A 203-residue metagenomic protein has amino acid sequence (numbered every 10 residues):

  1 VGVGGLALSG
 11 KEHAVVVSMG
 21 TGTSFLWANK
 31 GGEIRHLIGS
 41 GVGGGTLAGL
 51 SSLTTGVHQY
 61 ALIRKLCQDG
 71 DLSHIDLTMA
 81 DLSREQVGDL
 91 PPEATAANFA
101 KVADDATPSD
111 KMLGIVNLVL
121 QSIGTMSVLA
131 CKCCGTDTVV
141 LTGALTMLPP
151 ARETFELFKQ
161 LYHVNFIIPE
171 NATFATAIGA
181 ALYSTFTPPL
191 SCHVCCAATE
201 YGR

Functional and structural regions predicted by a protein language model:
V1-V15, E33-H36, S52, F158: Glycine-rich phosphate-binding loop and adjoining helix at the ATP-binding site of ATP-dependent phosphoryl-transfer
G2-S9, L47-S52, F166-G202: Glycine-rich phosphate-binding/hydrolytic loop that grips phosphoryl groups
V3, L47-G49, V57, A61 (+3 more regions): Long, low-complexity N-terminal extensions
H13-S18, G39, C195: Short glycine-aspartate micro-motif
G22-A28: Short beta-strand scaffold segments in enzyme catalytic cores
G31-V87: Glycine-rich phosphate-binding loop plus the immediately following alpha-helix
G88-T138, T173: Adenine-nucleotide phosphate-binding core of ATP-dependent small-molecule kinases
L129-F158, A172-T173: Glycine-rich phosphate-binding loops at beta-strand->alpha-helix junctions
